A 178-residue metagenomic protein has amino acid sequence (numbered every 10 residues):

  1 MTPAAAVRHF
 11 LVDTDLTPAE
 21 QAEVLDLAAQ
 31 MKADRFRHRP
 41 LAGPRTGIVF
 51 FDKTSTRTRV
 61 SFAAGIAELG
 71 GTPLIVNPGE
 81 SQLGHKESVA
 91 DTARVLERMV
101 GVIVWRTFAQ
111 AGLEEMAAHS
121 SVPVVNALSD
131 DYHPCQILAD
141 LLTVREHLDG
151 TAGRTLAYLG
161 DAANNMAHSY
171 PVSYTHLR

Functional and structural regions predicted by a protein language model:
M1-V60: Positively charged, low-complexity intrinsically disordered leader regions
T14, D52, R106, L159-G160: Active-site-adjacent beta-strand anchor residues
P40-R145: Phosphate/diphosphate ligand-binding glycine-rich loop within oxidoreductases
Q136-S173: Active-site glycine-rich loop that binds ribose-phosphate moieties when present
T175-R178: Conserved small/polar residues in nucleotide/adenosyl-binding loops
